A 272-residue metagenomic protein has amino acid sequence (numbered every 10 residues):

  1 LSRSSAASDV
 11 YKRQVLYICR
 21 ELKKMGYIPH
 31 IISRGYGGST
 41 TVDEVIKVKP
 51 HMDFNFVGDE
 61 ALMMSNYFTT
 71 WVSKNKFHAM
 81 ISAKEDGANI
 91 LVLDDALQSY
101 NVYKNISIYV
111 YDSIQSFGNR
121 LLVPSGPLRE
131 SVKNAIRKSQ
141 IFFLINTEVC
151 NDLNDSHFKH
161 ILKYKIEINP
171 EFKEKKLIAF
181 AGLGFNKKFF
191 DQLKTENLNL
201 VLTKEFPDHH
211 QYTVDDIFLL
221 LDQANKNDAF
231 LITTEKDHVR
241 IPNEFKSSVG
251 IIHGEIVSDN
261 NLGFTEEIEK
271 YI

Functional and structural regions predicted by a protein language model:
L1-A7, Y11: Single conserved hydrophobic/aromatic residue that forms the stacking wall/gate of nucleotide- or nucleobase-binding
K12-I31: A conserved segment at the C-terminal end of the G1
Y36-H157: Phosphate/Mg2+-binding loops and adjacent switch elements in nucleotide/diphosphate-handling enzyme cores
V102-Y103, V132-K138, F172, N225-N227 (+1 more regions): Short, conserved loop/helix-junction motifs that constitute active-site signature segments in enzyme catalytic cores
F142-V149, Y164-N169, F180-F185, F206-H210 (+2 more regions): G-domain G4 guanine-recognition motif of GTPases
F172-V214: Redox- and metal-dependent alpha/beta enzyme cores, enriched for Fe-S-associated oxidoreductases and cofactor-handling
P207-H210, S248-I272: Short, flexible loop segments at boundaries between secondary-structure elements
Q211-A229, K236-D237: A short, acidic, amphipathic alpha-helical segment used as a generic capping/interface helix at domain edges
